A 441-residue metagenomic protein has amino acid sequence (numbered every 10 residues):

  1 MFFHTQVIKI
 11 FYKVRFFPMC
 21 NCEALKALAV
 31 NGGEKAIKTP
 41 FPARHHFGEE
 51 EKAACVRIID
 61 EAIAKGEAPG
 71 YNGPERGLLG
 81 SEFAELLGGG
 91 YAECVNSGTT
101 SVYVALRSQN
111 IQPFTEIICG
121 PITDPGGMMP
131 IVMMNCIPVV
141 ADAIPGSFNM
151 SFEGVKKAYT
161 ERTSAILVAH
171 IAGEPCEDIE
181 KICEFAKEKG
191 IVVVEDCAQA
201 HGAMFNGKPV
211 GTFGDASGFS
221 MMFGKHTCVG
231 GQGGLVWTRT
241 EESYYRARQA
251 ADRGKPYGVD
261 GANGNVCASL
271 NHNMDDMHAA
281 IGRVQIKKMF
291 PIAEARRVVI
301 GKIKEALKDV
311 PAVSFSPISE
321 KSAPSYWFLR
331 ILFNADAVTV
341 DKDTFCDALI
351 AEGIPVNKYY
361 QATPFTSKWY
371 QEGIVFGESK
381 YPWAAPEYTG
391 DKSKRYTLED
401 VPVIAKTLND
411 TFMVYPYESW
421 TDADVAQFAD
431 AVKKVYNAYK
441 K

Functional and structural regions predicted by a protein language model:
F2-T100, V104-S108, I182, K187 (+2 more regions): Conserved PLP-binding active-site segment in aminotransferase class I/II-type PLP enzymes
C20, A200-N206, F213-F328: Active-site region of PLP-dependent enzymes
R107-C197, M204: PLP-dependent aminotransferase-like
E184-V192, L235-R253, C346-I354: Basic phosphate/pyrophosphate-binding loop/patch that engages nucleotide-derived ligands
P256-G261, E305-L307, C346-T411: Conserved PLP cofactor-binding pocket of PLP-dependent enzymes
P317-E320, Y326-V338, V356-F376, N409-A423: Conserved PLP-binding active-site segment of the aspartate aminotransferase-like
K342-I350, A431-V432: Short amphipathic alpha-helices in soluble, non-transmembrane regions that often serve as interface/regulatory elements
